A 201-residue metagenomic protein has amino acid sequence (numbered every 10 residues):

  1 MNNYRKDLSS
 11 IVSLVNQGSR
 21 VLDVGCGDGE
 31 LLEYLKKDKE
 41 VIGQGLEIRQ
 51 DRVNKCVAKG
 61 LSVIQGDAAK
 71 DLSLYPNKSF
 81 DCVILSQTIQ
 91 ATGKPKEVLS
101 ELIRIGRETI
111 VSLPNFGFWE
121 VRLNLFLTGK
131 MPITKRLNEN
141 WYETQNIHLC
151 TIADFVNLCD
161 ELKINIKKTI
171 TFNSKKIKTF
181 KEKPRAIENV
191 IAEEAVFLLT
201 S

Functional and structural regions predicted by a protein language model:
N2-G18: Conserved alpha-helix/loop element of class I SAM-dependent methyltransferases that forms part of the SAM/SAH-binding
Q17, K78-S79, I105: Alpha-helix C-terminal capping/helix-to-coil transition sites in glycosyltransferase folds
G25-G27: Class I SAM-dependent methyltransferase "Motif I" SAM/SAH-binding loop
E30, Y34-D71: Class I SAM-dependent methyltransferase SAM/SAH-binding core
S73-C82: A short acidic, Gly/Pro-enriched loop at the edge of an enzyme's catalytic core that lines a small-molecule cofactor
C82-K94: A short SAM/SAH-binding and catalytic strip from SAM-dependent methyltransferases
E97-E101, E108-S201: S-adenosyl-L-methionine-dependent methyltransferase catalytic module, highlighting the catalytic core
